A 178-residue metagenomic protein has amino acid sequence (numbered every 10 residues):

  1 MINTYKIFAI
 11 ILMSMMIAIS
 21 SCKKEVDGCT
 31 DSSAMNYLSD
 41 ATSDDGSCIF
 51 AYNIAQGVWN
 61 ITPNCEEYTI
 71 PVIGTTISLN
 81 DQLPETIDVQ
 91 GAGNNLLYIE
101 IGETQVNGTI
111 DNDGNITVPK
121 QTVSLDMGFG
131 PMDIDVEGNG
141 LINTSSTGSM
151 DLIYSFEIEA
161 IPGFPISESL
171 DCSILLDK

Functional and structural regions predicted by a protein language model:
M1-A9: Bacterial N-terminal signal peptides that target proteins for export
A18-S21: C-terminal motif of bacterial Sec signal peptides marking the signal peptidase cleavage site
K23-E25: Bacterial signal peptide processing site
G28-Y37: Disulfide-braced loops of extracellular cysteine-rich modules
S47-N60: N-terminal helix-cap/turn-to-beta initiation motif at the start of protein domains
Q90-T147: Contiguous, well-ordered beta-strand patches that form the walls/edges of small beta-barrel/beta-sandwich domains
G138, T147-K178: Edge beta-strand at a domain terminus
